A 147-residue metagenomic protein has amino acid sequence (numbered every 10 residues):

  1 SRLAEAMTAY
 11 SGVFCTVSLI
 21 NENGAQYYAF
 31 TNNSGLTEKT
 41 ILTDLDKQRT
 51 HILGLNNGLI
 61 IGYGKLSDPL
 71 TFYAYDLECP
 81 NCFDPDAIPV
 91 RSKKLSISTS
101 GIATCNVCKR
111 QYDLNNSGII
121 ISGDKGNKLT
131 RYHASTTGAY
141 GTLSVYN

Functional and structural regions predicted by a protein language model:
S1-L95, T130-N147: N-terminal pre-ligand scaffold of iron-sulfur
Y73, T99-I102: Processing junctions and N-termini across compartments
L77, A103-N106: Extracellular secreted precursors and ectodomains with disulfide-bonded cysteine-rich loops/domains
P89-I97, N115-S122: Short cysteine/histidine-rich zinc-coordinating motifs and their immediately flanking basic loops
N106-N147: Short Fe-S-cluster ligation motifs
